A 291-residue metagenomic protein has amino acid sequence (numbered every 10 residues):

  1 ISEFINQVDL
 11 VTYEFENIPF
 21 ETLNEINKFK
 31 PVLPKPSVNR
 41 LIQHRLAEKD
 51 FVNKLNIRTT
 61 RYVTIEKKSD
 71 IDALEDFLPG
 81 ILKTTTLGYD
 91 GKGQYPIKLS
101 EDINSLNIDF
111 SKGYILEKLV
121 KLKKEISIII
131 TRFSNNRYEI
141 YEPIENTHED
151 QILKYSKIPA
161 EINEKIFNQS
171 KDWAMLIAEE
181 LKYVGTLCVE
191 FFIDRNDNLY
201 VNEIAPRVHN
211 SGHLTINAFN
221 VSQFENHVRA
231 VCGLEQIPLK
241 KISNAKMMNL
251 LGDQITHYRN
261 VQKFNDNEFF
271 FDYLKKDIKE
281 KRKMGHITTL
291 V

Functional and structural regions predicted by a protein language model:
I1-F4, I71-D76, I103-D109: Short amphipathic alpha-helix with an adjacent loop that forms part of the alpha/beta core around
I1-K68, L87-G88: Conserved N-proximal alpha/beta basic substrate-recognition cap immediately N-terminal to, or forming the N-lobe
V52-I57, K83-G91, H148-P159, I287: Acidic/polar active-site rim loop that often engages polyanionic ligands
R61, P79-L82, G113-E117, L187-C188 (+2 more regions): A short linear hydrophobic-aromatic micro-motif
G93, I97-V189, I193-N196: Internal nucleotide-binding/catalytic subdomain
N168-V189, R195, A205-D253: Active-site "cap" helix and flanking loop/linker of ATP-utilizing ligase/carboxylase catalytic domains
R229-V291: Peripheral (often C-terminal) accessory segments that flank ATP-dependent C-N-forming ligase machineries
